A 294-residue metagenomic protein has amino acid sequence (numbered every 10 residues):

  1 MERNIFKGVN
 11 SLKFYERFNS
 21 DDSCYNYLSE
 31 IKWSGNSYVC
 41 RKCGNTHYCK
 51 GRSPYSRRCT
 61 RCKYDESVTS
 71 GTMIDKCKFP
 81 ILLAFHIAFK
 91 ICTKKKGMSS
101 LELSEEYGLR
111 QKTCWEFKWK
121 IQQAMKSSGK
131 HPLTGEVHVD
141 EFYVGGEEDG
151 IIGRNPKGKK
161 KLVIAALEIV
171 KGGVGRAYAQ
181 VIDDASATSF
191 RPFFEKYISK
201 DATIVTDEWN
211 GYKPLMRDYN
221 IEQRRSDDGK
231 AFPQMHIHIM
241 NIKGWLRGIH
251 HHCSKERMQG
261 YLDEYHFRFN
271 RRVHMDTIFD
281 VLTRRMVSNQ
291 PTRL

Functional and structural regions predicted by a protein language model:
M1-L294: Residue-level recognition of single "structural anchor" positions that define or cap local secondary structure
